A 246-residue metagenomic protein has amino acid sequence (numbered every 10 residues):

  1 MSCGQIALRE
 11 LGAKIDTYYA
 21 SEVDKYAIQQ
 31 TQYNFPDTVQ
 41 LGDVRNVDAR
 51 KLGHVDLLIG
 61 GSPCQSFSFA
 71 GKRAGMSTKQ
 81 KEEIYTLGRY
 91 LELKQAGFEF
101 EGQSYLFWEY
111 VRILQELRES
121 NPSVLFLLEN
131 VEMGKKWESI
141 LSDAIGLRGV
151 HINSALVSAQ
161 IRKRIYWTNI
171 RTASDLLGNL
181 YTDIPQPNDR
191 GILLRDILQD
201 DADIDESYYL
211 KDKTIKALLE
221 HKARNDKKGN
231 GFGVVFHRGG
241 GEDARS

Functional and structural regions predicted by a protein language model:
M1-S246: Conserved active-site and SAM-binding loop architecture of S-adenosyl-L-methionine-dependent nucleic-acid
